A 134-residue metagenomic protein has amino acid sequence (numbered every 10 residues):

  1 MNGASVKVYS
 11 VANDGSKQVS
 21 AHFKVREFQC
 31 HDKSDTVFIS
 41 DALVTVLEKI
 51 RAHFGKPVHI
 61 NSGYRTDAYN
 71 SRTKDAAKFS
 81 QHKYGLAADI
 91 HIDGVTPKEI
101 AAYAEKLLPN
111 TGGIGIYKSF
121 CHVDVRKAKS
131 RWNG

Functional and structural regions predicted by a protein language model:
M1-H53, I116-K118, R126-G134: Extracytoplasmic cell-surface/polysaccharide-interacting catalytic and binding patches
S5, K78-G134: Catalytic cores and adjacent binding grooves of peptidoglycan-active enzymes
F28-C30, H53-S62, D89-G94: A generic short-segment signal for beta-strand/edge and adjacent turn/coil regions
K33, V37-V44, G63, D67 (+2 more regions): Generic alpha-helical scaffold signal
V44-D75: Extended, low-complexity, intrinsically disordered C-terminal regulatory tails of eukaryotic serine/threonine kinases
